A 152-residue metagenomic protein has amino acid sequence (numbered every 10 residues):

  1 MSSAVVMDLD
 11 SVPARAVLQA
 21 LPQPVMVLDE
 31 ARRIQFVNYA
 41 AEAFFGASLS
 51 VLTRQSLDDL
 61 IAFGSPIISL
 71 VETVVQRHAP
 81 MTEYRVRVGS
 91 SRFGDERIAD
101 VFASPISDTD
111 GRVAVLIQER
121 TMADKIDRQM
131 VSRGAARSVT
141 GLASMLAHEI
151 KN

Functional and structural regions predicted by a protein language model:
M1-A14, A123, D127-A135: Short, charged amphipathic alpha-helical "coupling" segments at sensory-output junctions in signaling proteins
S2-S50, T140: Sensory modules in modular signal-transduction proteins
L9-R15, F44, L49-D100: Terminal output helix/cap of sensory domains in signal transduction proteins
A20, D29, L52, E96-I98 (+1 more regions): A generic fold-level signal
L21, L28, L57, I106 (+1 more regions): Hydrophobic pocket-lining residues within nucleotide cofactor-binding pockets
P105-L146: Sensory coupling linkers of modular signal transduction proteins
H148-N152: Helical H-box/DHp helix segment flanking the catalytic phospho-acceptor histidine in two-component systems
